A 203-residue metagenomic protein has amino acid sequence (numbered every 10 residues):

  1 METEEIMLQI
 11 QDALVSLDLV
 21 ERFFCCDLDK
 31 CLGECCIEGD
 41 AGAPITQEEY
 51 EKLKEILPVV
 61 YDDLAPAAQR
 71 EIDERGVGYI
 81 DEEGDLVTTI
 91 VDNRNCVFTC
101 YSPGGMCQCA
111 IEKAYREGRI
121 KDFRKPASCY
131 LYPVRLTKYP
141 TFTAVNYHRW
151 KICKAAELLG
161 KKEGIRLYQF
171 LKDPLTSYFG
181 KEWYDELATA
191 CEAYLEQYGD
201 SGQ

Functional and structural regions predicted by a protein language model:
M1-Q203: Short loop/turn segments that flank or connect secondary-structure elements
